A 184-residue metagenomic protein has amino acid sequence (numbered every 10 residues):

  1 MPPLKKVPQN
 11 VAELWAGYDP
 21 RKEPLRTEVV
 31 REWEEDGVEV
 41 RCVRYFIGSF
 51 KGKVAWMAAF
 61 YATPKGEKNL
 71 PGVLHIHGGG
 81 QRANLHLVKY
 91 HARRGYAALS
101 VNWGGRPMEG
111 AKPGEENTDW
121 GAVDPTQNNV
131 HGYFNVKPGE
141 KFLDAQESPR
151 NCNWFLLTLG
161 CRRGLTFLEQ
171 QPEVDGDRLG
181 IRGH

Functional and structural regions predicted by a protein language model:
M1-R26: N-terminal pre-domain segments of enzymes
G17-K68: N-terminal cap/lid segment of alpha/beta-hydrolase-fold proteins
F50, G78-R82, G105-M108: Solvent-exposed loop/turn segments at secondary-structure junctions within structured extracellular/periplasmic domains
A58-Y61, K68-G78, A98: Short beta-strand element of the alpha/beta-hydrolase
K65, Q171-E173: Glycine-rich helix-loop-beta junction characteristic of Rossmann-like nucleotide cofactor-binding loops
K89-L159, F167, Q171: Cap/lid segment of the alpha/beta-hydrolase catalytic domain
V174-H184: Alpha/beta-hydrolase fold nucleophile elbow
